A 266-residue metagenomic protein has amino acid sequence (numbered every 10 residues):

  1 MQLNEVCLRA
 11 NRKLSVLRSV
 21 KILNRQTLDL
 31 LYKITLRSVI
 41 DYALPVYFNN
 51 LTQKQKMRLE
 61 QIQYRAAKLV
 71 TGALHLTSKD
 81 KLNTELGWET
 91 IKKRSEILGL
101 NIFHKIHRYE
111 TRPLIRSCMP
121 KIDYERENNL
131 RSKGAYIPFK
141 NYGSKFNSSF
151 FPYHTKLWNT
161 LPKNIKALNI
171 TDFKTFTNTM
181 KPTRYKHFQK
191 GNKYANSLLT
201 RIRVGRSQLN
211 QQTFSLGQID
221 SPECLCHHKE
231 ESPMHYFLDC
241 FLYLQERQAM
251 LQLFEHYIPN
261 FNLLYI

Functional and structural regions predicted by a protein language model:
M1-V46: Basic, alpha-helical interaction scaffolds
I22-I34, E89-S95, N141-K145, H187-A195 (+2 more regions): Structural motif
T35-N50, E96-N101, K105-I106, L157: Extended, well-ordered alpha-helical segments in internal regulatory regions
Q55-E127, H235: Short, charged alpha-helical motifs in flexible N/C-terminal segments and linkers
D80, E85-E89, R94-I97, N101 (+3 more regions): Amphipathic alpha-helical/coiled-coil segments positioned at domain termini
P113-Y153, R184-F188, R203, L216-I219: Amphipathic alpha-helical
N178-I266: Family-specific functional microsites
